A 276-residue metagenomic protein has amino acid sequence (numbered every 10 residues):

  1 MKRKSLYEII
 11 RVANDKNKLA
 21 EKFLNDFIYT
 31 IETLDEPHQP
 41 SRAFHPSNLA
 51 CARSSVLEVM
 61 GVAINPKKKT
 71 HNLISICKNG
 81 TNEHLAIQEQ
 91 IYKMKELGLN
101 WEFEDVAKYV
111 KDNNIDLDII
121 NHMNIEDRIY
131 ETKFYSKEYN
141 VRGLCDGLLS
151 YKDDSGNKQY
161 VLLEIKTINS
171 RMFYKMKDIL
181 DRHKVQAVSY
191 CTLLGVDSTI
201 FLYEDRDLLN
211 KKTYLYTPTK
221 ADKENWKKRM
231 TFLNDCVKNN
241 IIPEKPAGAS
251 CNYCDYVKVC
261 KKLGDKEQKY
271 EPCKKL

Functional and structural regions predicted by a protein language model:
M1-L162: Metal-dependent nuclease catalytic cores that hydrolyze phosphodiester bonds in DNA/RNA, characterized by
S5-E8, K175-L180, S189, L193-L276: Metal-dependent nuclease catalytic regions and adjoining charged, substrate-binding loops involved in nucleic-acid end
A63-P66, T167, R206-K211: Short acidic (Asp/Glu) and glycine-rich catalytic loops that position anionic groups and cofactors
N82, A86, V185-S189, L193: Short amphipathic alpha-helical face segments that pack within enzyme cores and frequently flank/anchor catalytic
Y139, I179-K184: Short, glycine/acidic-rich beta->alpha junctions
C145, I165-T167, Y256: Residues immediately flanking
Y151, E164-T167, Y203-D205, Y216: Short, structured patches in soluble enzyme cores that scaffold and shape functional sites
I165-D178: Short beta-strand-loop-alpha-helix junction that forms the active-site gateway of nucleic-acid-processing nucleases
